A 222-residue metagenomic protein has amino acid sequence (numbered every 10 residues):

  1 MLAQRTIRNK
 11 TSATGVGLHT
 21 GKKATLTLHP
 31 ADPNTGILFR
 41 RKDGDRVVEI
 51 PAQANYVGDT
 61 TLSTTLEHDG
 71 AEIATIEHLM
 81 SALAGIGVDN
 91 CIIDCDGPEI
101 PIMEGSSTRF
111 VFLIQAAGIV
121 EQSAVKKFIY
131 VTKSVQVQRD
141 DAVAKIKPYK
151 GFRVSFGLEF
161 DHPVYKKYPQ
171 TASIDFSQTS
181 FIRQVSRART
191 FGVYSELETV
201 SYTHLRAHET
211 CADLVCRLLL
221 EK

Functional and structural regions predicted by a protein language model:
L2-V48: N-terminal basic/disordered segments at the start of proteins
A54-V57, T61-S81, G85-V88: Polybasic/polar functional segments that serve as interface/processing modules
C95-P101: Conserved short loop/turn motifs at secondary-structure junctions
M103-D141, Y149: Long, charge-dense
S134-F191: Phosphate/diphosphate-binding glycine-rich loops and adjacent basic-rich segments that engage nucleotide
S177-R206, R217: An acidic, glycine-/histidine-flanked metal-binding catalytic module
T203-T210, K222: Conserved small/polar residues in nucleotide/adenosyl-binding loops
L214-K222: Hydrophobic alpha-helical segments, chiefly the membrane-spanning helices and signal/signal-anchor peptides
